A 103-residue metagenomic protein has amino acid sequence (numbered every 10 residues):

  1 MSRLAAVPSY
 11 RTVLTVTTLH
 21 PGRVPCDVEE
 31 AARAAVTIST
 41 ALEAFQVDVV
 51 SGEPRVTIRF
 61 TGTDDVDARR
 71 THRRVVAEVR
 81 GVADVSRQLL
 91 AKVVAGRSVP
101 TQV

Functional and structural regions predicted by a protein language model:
M1-V103: Long, contiguous binding/interaction regions
